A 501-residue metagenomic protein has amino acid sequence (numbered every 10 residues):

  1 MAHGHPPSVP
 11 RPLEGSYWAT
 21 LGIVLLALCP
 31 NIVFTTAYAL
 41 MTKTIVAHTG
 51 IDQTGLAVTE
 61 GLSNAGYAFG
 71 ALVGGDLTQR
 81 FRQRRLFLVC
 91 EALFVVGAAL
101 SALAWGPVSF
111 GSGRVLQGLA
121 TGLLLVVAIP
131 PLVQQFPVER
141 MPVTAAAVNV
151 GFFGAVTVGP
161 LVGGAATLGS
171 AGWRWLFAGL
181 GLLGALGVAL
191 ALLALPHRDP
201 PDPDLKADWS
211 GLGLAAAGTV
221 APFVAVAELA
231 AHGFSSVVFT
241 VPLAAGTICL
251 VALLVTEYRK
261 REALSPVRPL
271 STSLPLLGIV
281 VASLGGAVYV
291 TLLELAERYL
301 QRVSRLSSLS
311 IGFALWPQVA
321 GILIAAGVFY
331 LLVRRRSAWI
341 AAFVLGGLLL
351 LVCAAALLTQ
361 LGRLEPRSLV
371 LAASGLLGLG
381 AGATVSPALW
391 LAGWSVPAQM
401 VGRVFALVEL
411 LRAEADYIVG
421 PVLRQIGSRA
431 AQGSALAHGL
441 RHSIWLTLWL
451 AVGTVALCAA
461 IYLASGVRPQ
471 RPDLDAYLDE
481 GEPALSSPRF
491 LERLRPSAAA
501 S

Functional and structural regions predicted by a protein language model:
M1-S16, I461-S501: Intrinsic disorder in cytosolic terminal tails and internal cytosolic loops of multi-pass membrane transporters
Y17-K43, Q53, E60-L62, R84 (+2 more regions): 12-transmembrane solute porter fold
A39, A71, V126, A147 (+5 more regions): Glycine/proline-centered helix-kink
K43-V46, G113, I129-P137, P142 (+3 more regions): Helix-terminus/helix-capping segments at the ends of transmembrane helices and short amphipathic helices
H48, T54, Q79-R80, A102-W105 (+9 more regions): Membrane-helix boundary and inter-helical linker elements of multi-pass secondary transporters
N64, A71-S210: Helix-loop-helix hairpins in multi-pass membrane proteins, especially solute transporters
A68-F69, A99, T157, L161 (+5 more regions): Hydrophobic/small/kink-forming positions within alpha-helical transmembrane segments of polytopic membrane proteins
G164, L168-V280, V288: Hydrophobic transmembrane-helix bundles of small-molecule transporters
